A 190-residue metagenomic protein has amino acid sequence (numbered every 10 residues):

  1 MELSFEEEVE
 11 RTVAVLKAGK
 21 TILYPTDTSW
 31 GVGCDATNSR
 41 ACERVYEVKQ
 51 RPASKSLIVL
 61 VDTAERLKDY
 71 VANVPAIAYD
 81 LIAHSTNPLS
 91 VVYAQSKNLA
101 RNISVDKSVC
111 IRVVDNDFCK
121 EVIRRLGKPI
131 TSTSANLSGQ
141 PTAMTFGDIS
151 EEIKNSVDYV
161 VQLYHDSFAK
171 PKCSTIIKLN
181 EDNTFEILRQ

Functional and structural regions predicted by a protein language model:
M1-Q190: Active-site-adjacent structural elements in enzyme catalytic cores
